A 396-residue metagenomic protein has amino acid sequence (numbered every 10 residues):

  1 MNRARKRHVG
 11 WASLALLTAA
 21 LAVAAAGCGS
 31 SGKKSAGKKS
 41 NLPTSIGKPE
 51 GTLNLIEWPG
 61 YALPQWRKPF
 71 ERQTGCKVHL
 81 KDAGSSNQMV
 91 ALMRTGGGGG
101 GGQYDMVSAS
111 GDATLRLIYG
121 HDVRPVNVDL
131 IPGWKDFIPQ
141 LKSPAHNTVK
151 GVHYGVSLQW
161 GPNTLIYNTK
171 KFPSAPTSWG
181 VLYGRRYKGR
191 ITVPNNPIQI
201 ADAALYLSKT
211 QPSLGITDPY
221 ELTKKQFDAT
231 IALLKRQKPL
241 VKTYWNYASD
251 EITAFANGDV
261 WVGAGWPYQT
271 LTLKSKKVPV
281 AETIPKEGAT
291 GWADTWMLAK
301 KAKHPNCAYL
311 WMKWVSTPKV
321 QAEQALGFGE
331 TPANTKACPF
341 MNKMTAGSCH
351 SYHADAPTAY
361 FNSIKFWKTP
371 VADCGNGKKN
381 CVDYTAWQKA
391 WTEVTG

Functional and structural regions predicted by a protein language model:
M1-T52: Short, low-complexity disordered leader/linker segments with a strong preference for bacterial N-terminal type II
C28, G37-R116: Early extracytoplasmic/lumenal segment of secretory-pathway proteins
I56-P64, S86-Q88, Q103-Y104, S108-A256: Extracytoplasmic ligand-binding site segments that recognize negatively charged/polar headgroups
G102-S108, Y244, W261-W266, A281-E282: Paired acidic/hydrophobic, glycine-rich loop segments that form the ligand-binding mouth/hinge of periplasmic-binding
Y244-S275: Oxyanion-binding "anion nests"
G265, K274-G327, G396: Extracytoplasmic/periplasmic substrate-recognition and gating elements
A299-K365: Mature extracytoplasmic/periplasmic domains
F361-G396: Conserved C-terminal helix/tail region of periplasmic/extracytoplasmic solute-binding proteins
